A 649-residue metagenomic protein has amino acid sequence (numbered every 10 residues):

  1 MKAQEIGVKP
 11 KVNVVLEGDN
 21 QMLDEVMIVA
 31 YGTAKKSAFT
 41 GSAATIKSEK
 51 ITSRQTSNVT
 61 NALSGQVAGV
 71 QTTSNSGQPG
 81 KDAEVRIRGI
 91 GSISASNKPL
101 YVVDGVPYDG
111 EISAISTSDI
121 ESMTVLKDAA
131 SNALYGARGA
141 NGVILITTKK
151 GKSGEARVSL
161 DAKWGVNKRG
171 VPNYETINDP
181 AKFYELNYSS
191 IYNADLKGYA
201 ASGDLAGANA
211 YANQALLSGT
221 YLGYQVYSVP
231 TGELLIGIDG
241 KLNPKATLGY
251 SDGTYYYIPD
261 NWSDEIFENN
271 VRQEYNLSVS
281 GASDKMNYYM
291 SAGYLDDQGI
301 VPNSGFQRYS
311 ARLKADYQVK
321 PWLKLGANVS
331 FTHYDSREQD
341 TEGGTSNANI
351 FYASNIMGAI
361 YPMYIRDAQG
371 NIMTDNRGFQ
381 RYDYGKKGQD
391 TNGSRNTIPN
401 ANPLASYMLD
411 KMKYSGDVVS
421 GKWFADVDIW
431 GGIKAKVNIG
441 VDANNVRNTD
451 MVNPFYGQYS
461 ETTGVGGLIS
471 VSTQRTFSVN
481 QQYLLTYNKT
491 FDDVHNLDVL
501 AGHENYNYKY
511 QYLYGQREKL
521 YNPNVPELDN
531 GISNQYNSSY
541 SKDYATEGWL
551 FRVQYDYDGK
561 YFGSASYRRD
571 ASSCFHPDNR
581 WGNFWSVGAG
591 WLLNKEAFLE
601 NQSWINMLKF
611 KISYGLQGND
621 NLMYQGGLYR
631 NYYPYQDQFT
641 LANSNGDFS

Functional and structural regions predicted by a protein language model:
M1-L16, K36, A359, I365-R366 (+2 more regions): Short intrinsically disordered, low-complexity coil segments enriched in acidic
M1-R312, Y317-K320, K324-G326, T332 (+2 more regions): Short, small/polar-rich motifs associated with maturation and membrane association, primarily at protein termini
I51-T56, I90, N97-K98, R308 (+5 more regions): Extracellular/periplasmic, surface-exposed regions of secreted and cell-surface proteins
L63, A68, I356-Y361, G431 (+1 more regions): Proline-centered flexible-loop/turn and helix-kink motifs
A83-I87, V301-N303, E338-Q339, N448 (+1 more regions): Short secondary-structure transition/capping segments
A156-S190, L325-D367, H495-Y510, L608-R630: Internal hydrophobic scaffold segments of catalytic domains
A181-Y192, L234-Y257, S346-A405, D450-G467 (+2 more regions): Surface-exposed loop/turn segments flanking beta-strands in extracellular/periplasmic regions
Y221, Q225-S280, K285-S291, G370-F424 (+4 more regions): Outer-membrane beta-barrel transmembrane strand signature
